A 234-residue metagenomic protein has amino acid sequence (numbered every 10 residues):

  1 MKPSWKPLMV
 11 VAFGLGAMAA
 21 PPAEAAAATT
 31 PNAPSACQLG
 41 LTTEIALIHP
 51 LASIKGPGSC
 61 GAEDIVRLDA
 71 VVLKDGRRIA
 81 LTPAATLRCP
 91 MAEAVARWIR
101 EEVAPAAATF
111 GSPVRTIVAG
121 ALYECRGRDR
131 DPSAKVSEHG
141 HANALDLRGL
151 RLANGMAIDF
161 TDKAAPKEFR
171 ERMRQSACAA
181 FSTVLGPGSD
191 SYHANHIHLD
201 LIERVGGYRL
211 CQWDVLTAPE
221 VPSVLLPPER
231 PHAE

Functional and structural regions predicted by a protein language model:
M1-V10: Bacterial N-terminal signal peptides that target proteins for export
M9-A17: Bacterial N-terminal signal peptides
A20-A26: Sec/Tat signal peptide C-region and signal peptidase I cleavage site
A26-T29, K55-G58, E63-D69, A104 (+1 more regions): Catalytic cores and adjacent binding grooves of peptidoglycan-active enzymes
A36-V118, D129: Active-site acidic/histidine clusters and adjacent loop/turn architecture that either coordinate catalytic ions
T109-P132, R172-G186: Conserved short secondary-structure elements within globular domains
